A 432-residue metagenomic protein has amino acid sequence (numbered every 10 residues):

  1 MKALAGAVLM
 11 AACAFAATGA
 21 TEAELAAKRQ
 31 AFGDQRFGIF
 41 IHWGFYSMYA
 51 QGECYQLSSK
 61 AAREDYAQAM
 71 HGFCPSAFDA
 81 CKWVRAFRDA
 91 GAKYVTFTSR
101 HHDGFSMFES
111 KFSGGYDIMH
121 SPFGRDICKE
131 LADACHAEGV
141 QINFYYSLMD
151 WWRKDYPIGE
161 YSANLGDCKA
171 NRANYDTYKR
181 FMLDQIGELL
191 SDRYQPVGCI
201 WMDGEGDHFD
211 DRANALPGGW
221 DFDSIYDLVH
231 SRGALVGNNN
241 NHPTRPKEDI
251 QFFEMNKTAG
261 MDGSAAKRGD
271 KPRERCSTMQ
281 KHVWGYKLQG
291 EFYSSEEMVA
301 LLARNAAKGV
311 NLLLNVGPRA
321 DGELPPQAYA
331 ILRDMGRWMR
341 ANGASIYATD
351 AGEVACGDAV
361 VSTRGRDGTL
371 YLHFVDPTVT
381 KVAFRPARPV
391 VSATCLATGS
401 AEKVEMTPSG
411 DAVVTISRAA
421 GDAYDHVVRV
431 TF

Functional and structural regions predicted by a protein language model:
M1-A7: Sec-dependent signal peptide recognition, specifically the positively charged N-region followed immediately by
V8-A17: Hydrophobic h-region of N-terminal signal peptides that target proteins for export in Gram-negative bacteria
A17-F432: Mature catalytic domains of secreted/periplasmic carbohydrate-active enzymes
